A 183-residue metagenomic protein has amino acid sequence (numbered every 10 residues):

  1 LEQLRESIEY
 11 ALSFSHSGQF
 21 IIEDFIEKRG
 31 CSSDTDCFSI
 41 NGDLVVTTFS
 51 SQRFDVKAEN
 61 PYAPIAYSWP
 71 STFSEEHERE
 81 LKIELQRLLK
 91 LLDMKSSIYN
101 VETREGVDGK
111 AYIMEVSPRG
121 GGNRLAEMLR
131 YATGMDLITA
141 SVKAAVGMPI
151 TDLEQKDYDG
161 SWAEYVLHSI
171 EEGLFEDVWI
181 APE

Functional and structural regions predicted by a protein language model:
Q3-S7: Short amphipathic alpha-helices within nucleic acid-binding modules
E9, S51, T139-K143: Generic alpha-helical structural context detector
A11-Q19, I26-S71, R79-I113, S117-L125 (+2 more regions): Phosphate-binding core of ATP-grasp and ATP-grasp-like enzymes
E23-D24, R130: Glycine- and other small-residue-rich loops at beta-strand/loop junctions that grip anionic moieties
P64-I65, Y131, W179-E183: Short intrinsically disordered coil segments
Q86-L89, A126-L129, V142, V166: Generic hydrophobic alpha-helical scaffold/packing signal
R119-A140: ATP-dependent carboxylate-activation loops
A140-E183: Peripheral (often C-terminal) accessory segments that flank ATP-dependent C-N-forming ligase machineries
